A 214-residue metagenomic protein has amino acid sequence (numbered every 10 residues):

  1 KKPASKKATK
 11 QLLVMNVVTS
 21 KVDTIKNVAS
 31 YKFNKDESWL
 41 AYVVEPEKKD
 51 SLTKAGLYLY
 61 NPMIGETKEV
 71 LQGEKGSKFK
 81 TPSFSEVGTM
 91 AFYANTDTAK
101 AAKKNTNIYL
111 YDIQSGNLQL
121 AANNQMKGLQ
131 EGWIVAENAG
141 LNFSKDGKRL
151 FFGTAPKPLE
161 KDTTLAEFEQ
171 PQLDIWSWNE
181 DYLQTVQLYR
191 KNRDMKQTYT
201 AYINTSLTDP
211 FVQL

Functional and structural regions predicted by a protein language model:
K1-L214: Beta-propeller folds
